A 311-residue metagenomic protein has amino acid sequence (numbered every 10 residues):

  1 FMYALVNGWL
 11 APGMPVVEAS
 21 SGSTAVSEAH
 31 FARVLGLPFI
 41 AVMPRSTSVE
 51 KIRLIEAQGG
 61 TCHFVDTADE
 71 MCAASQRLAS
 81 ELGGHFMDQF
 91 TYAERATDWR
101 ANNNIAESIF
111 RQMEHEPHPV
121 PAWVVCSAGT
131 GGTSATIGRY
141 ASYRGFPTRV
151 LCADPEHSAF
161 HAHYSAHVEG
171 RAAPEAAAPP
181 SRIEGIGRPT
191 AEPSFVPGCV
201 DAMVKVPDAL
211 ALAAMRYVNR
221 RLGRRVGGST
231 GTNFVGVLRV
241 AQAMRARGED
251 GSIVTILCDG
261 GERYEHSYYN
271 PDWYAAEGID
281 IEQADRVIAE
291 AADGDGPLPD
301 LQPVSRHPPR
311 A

Functional and structural regions predicted by a protein language model:
F1-M14, A25, N104-V120, V240: Short internal alpha-helix immediately C-terminal to a glycine-rich phosphate-binding loop in Rossmann-like
M2-W9, A25-P38, G138-R144, V235-A246: Alpha-helix C-terminal capping segments
G8-S46, V120-T136, G228-T230, V254-L257: A short, small-residue-rich loop immediately preceding and capping a beta-strand
P15, T24-L78, F160-A172, P189-E192 (+1 more regions): Active-site-proximal loop->helix
V42, V65, M87-Q89, L151-A153 (+1 more regions): Generic beta-sheet signal
G83, Y143-G228, Y268-A311: Active-site/ligand-binding loops adjacent to catalytic centers
H85-A141, P193-P197, D201-R224: Active-site/ligand-binding-proximal alpha/beta "capping" segment
L238-A291: Catalytic phosphate/nucleotide-handling subdomain of diverse soluble enzymes
